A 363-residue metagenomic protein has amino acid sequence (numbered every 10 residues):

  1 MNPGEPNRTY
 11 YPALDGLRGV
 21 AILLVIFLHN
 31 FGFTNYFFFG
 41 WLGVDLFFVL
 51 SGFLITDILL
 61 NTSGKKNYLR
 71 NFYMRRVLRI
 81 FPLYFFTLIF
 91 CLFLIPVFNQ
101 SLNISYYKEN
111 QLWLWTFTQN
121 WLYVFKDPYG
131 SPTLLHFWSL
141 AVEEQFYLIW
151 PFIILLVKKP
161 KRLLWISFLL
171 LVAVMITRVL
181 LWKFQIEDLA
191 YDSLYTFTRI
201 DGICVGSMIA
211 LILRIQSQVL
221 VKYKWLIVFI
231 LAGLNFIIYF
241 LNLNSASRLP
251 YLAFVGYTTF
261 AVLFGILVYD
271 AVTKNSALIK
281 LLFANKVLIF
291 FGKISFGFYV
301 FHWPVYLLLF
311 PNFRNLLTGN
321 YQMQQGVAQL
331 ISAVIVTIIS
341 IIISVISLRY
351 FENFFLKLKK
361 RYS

Functional and structural regions predicted by a protein language model:
M1-G202, R214-F229, T273-A277, V287-I289 (+2 more regions): Membrane-cytosol interface segments of multi-pass membrane proteins, especially ER/Golgi lipid-handling enzymes
I209-L211: Acidic/histidine-rich catalytic neighborhood
V221-S276: Alpha-helical transmembrane segments and terminal signal-anchor/GPI-anchor hydrophobic tails, characterized by long
F236-N242, G297-N312: Hydrophobic alpha-helical transmembrane segments in multi-pass integral membrane proteins
A253, Y257, A261, G265-Y269 (+5 more regions): Feature representing long, continuous alpha-helical segments
I279-L281: Juxtamembrane membrane-water interface segments of multi-pass membrane proteins, especially cytoplasmic-side
